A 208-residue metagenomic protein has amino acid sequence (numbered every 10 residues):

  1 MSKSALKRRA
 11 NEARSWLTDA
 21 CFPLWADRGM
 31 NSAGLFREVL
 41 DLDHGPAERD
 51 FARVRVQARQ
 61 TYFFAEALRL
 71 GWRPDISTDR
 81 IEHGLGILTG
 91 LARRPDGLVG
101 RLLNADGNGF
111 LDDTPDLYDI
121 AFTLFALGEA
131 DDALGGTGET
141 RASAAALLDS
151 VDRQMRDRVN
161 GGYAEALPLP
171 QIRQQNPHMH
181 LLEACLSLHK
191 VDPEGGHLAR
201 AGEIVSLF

Functional and structural regions predicted by a protein language model:
M1-F208: Glycan-recognition and catalytic cores of secretory/periplasmic carbohydrate-active enzymes
